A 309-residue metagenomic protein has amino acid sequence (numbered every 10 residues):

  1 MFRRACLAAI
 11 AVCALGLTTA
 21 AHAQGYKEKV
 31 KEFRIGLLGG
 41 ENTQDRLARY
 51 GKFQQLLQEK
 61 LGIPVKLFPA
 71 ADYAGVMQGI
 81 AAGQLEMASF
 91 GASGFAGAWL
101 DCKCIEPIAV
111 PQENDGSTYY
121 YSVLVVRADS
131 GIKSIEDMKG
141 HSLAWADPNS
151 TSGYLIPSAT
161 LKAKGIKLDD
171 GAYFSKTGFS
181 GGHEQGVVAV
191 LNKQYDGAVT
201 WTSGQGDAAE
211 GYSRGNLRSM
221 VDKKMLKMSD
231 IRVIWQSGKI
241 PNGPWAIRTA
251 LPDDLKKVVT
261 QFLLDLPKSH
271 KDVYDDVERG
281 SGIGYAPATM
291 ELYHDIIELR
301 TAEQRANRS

Functional and structural regions predicted by a protein language model:
F2-A8: N-terminal export leaders
A8-G16: Bacterial N-terminal signal peptides
L17-A23: Sec/Tat signal peptide C-region and signal peptidase I cleavage site
Y26-L37, E41-K52, N216, I247-S309: An extracytoplasmic/periplasmic, membrane-proximal ligand-sensing/linker region
I35-K60, A70, S93, S117-V188 (+2 more regions): Bilobed "Venus flytrap"/periplasmic-binding protein-like clamshell domains and structurally analogous long
P69-Y73, G83-C102, V110-P111, H183 (+2 more regions): Beta->alpha turn/N-cap motifs
I105-S117, D230-W235: A structural signal for short loop-to-beta-strand junctions that line the ligand-binding cleft of periplasmic/secreted
A144, P148-P252: Pocket-lining segment of extracytoplasmic ligand-binding domains
